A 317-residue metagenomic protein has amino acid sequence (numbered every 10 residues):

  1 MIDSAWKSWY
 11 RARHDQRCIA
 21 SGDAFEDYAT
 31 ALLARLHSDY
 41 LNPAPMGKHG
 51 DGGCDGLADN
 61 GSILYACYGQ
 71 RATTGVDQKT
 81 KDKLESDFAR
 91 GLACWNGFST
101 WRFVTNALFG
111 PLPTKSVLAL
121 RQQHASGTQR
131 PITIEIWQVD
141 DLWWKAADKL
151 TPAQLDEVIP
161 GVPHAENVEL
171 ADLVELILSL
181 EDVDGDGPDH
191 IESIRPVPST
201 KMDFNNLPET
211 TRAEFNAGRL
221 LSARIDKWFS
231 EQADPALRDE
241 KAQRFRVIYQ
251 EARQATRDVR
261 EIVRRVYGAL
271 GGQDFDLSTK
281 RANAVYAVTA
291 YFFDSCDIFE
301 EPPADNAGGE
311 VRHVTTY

Functional and structural regions predicted by a protein language model:
M1-W6, P235-D239, V259: Short, compositionally biased low-complexity segments
I2-A44: Acidic-basic catalytic patches of nuclease active cores, encompassing PD-(D/E)XK and other metal-cofactor nuclease
E26-T30, A34-A89: Catalytic centers of nucleases
L33, H124, V263-V266: Broad structural signal for hydrophobic residues in well-ordered alpha-helices, predominantly aliphatic
A89-E251: Acidic metal-coordinating catalytic centers involved in nucleic-acid phosphodiester chemistry
V247-A255, E261-R265: C-terminal accessory/interaction regions of large nucleic acid-associated machines
R260-Y317: Charge-dense, extended regions
